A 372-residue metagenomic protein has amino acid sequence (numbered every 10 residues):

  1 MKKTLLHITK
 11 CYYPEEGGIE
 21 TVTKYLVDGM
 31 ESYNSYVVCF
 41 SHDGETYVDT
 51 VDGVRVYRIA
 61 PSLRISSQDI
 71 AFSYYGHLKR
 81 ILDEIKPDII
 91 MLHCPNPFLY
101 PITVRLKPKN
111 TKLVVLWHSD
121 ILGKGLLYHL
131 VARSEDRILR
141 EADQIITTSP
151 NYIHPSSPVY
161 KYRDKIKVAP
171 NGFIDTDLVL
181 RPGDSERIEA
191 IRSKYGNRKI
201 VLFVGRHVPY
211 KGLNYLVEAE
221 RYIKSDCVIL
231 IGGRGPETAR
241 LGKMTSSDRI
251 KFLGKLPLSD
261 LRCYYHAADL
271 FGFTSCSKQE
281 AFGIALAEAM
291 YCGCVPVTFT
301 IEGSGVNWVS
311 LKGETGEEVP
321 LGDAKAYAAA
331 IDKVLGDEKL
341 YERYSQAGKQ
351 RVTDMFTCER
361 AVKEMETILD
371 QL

Functional and structural regions predicted by a protein language model:
L6, A190-K211, V217-R221, L230: Conserved donor-binding/catalytic core segment of Leloir-type glycosyltransferases
I8-E16, V22-T23, G29-I70: N-terminal strand-loop element at the rim of the active site of nucleotide-sugar-dependent glycosyltransferases
Y75, P87-N110, V115-W117: An aromatic- and histidine-rich active-site surface loop
D136-S185, F252: Donor nucleotide-sugar binding/catalytic pocket of nucleotide-sugar-dependent glycosyltransferases
L139, K255-L256, C263-A268: Short alpha-helical donor nucleotide-sugar binding micro-motif in glycosyltransferases
A239-S259: Nucleotide-activated donor-binding/catalytic signature segment of Leloir-type glycosyltransferases, i.e., the conserved
V295-T300: Short hydrophobic beta-strand element within catalytic cores of glycosyltransferases and related nucleotide-activated
L311-A324, K333-K339: Conserved acidic donor-binding segment of nucleotide-sugar-dependent glycosyltransferases
